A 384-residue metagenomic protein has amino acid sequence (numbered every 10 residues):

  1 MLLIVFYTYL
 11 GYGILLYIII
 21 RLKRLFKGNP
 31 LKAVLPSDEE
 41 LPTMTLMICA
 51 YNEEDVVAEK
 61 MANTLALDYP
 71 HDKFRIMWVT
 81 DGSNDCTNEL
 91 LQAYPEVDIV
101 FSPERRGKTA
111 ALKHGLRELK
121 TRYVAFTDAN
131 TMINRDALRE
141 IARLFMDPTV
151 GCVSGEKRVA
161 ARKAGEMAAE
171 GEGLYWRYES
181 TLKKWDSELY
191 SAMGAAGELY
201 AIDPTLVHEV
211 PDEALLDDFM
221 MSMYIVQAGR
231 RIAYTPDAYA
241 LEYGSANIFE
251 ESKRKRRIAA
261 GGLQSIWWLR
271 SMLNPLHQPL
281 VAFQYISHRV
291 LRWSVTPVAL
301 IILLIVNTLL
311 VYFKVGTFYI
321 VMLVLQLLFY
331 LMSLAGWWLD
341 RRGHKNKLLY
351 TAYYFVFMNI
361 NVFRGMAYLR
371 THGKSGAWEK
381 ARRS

Functional and structural regions predicted by a protein language model:
M1-P36: N-terminal membrane-anchoring/stem segments of glycan-assembly enzymes
I18, L22-F26, D38, E242 (+1 more regions): Membrane-embedded multi-pass helical conduit in multi-pass membrane proteins, especially envelope-biosynthetic
I20, F101-E104, A110-A111, R117 (+3 more regions): Long helical/loop segments within the catalytic core of UDP-sugar-dependent glycosyltransferases, especially the large
P42-T45, R75, M220: Cell-envelope/extracellular polymer assembly enzymes that use nucleotide-activated donors
T45, N63, M77-N88, E104 (+1 more regions): A conserved acidic beta->alpha catalytic loop
V56-E59, K73, N84-A93, D136: Acidic helix N-cap motif at the loop->helix transition within catalytic regions of sugar-transfer enzymes
A62-K73: Short, acidic, metal-binding catalytic loop of nucleotide-sugar glycosyltransferases
F145-Y178, E213-D217, S222-H288, Y354 (+1 more regions): Catalytic donor/gating beta->alpha subdomain of glycosyltransferases that bind UDP-sugars
